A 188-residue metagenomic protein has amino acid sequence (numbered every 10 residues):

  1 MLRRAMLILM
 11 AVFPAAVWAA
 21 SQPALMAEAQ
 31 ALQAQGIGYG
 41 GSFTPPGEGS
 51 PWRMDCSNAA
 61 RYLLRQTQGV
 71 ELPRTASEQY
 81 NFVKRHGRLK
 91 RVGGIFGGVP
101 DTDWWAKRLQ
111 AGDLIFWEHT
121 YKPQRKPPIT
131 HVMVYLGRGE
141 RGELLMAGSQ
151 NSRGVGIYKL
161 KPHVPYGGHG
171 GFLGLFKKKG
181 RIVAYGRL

Functional and structural regions predicted by a protein language model:
M1-M6: Bacterial N-terminal signal peptides that target proteins for export
L7-A15: Bacterial N-terminal signal peptides
F13-P14, S57, S149: Short linear Ser/Thr-Pro motifs
W18-R88, K122, P128, G186-L188: N-terminal capping segments
S21-M26, V70-Y158: ...with weaker cross-activation on analogous glycine-rich loops/strands in unrelated enzymes
N151, P162, R187: Active-site donor-binding loop signature of nucleotide-sugar glycosyltransferases
G154-V155, V164, G168: Catalytic and substrate-binding regions of cell-wall glycan-acting enzymes that process beta-1,4-linked
Y166-L188: Low-complexity, Gly/Ser/Thr/Pro-rich intrinsically disordered linker/tail segments
